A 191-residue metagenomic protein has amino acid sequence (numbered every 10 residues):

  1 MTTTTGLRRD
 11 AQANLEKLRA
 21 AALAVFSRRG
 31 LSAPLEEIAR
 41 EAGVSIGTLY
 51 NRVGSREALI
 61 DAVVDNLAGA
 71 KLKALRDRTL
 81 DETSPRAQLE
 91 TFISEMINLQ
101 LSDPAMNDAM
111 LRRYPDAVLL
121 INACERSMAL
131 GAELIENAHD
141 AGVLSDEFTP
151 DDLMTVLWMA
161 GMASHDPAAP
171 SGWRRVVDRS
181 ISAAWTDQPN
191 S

Functional and structural regions predicted by a protein language model:
M1-S32, E36-E41, A58-D61: Basic, helix-initiating cap at the start of DNA-binding domains
M1-T5, M128-A129, E133-A141, V156-M159 (+1 more regions): C-terminal peripheral helix-coil segments that are non-catalytic and often amphipathic
N14, V63, L67-K71, F92-M96 (+4 more regions): Hydrophobic/aromatic residues within well-ordered alpha-helical segments
F26, P34-L35, I46, R56 (+2 more regions): Amphipathic alpha-helical segments enriched in hydrophobic/aromatic and basic residues that form the DNA-contacting
G30-L31, N51, S145: Helix-turn-helix/winged-helix DNA-binding modules
G43-V53: Short hydrophobic/aromatic patch on the recognition helix
A62, K73-S102, D116: Hydrophobic alpha-helical connector segments
D108-A117: Short linear capping/connector segments at secondary-structure termini
